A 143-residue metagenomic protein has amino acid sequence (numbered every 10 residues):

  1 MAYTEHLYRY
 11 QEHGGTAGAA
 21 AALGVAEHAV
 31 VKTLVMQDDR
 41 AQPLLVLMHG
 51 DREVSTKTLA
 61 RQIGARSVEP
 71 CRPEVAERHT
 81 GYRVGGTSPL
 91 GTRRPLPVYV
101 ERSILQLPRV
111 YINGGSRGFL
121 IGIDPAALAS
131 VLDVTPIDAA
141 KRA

Functional and structural regions predicted by a protein language model:
M1-A143: Extended, low-hydrophobicity, polar/charged segments
